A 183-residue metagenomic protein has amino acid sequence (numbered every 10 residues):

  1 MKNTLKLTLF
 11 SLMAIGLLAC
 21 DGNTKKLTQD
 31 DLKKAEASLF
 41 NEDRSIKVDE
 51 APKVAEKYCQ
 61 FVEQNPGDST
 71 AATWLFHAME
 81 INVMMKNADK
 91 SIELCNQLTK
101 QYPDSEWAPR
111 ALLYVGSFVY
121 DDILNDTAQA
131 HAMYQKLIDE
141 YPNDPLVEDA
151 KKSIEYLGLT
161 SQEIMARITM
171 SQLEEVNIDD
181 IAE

Functional and structural regions predicted by a protein language model:
G16-A19: C-terminal motif of bacterial Sec signal peptides marking the signal peptidase cleavage site
D21-T24: Bacterial signal peptide processing site
D31, Y58, L75, L112-L113 (+1 more regions): TPR repeat positional signature
N41, A78, V115-G116, I154: Structural register within alpha-helical repeat arrays
S45-K57, M84-L94, L124-T127: Helix-turn-helix repeat elements of alpha-solenoid scaffolds
F61-A71, T99-A108, L124, I138-K152 (+1 more regions): Short solvent-exposed coil/turn linkers within tandem alpha-helical repeat scaffolds
N82, V119-Y120, G158: Residue at a conserved register position within TPR or TPR-like alpha-solenoid repeats
K136-E140, P145-E183: Terminal, low-structured helical/coil segments at or just beyond the last alpha-helical repeat
